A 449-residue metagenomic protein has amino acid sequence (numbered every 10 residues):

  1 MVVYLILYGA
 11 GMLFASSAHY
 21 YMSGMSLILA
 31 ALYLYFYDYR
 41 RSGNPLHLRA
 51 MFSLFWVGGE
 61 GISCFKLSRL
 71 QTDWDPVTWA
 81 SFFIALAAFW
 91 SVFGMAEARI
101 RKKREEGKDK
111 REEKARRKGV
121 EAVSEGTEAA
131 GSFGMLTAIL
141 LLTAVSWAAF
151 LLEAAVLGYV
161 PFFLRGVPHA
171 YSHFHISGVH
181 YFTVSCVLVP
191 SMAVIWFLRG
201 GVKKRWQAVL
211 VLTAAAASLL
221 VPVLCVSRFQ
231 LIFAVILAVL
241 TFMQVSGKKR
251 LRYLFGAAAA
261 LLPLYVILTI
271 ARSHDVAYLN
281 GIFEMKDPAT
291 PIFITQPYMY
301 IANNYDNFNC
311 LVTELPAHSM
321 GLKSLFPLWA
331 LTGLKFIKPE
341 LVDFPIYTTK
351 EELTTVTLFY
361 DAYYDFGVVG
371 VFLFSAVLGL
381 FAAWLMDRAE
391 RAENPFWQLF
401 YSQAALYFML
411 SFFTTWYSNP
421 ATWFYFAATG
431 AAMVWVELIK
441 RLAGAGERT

Functional and structural regions predicted by a protein language model:
M1, Y20-Y35, A130-F133, K203-A208 (+3 more regions): Hydrophobic alpha-helical transmembrane segments
M1-K114, A208-S218, A234-V266, I270-A271 (+1 more regions): N-terminal "leader" segments that precede or initiate the main folded domain
G11-M22, A98-K249, P263-Y278: Membrane-embedded catalytic interface detector for glycan/lipid assembly enzymes
I28-Y37, L188-G201, L373-R388, L442-G444: Hydrophobic, aromatic-rich transmembrane alpha-helices and their immediate juxtamembrane boundary segments
Y39-F55, I139-L152, W329-F336: Alpha-helical transmembrane segments of integral membrane proteins, especially early/N-terminal helices
P45, W196-L210, D387-L399: Membrane-interface helix-loop-helix junctions at transmembrane boundaries of multi-pass membrane enzymes, predominantly
G166-H175, L264-A383: Small-residue-enriched transmembrane helix-hairpin modules in multi-pass membrane proteins
E351-T449: Hydrophobic alpha-helical segments
